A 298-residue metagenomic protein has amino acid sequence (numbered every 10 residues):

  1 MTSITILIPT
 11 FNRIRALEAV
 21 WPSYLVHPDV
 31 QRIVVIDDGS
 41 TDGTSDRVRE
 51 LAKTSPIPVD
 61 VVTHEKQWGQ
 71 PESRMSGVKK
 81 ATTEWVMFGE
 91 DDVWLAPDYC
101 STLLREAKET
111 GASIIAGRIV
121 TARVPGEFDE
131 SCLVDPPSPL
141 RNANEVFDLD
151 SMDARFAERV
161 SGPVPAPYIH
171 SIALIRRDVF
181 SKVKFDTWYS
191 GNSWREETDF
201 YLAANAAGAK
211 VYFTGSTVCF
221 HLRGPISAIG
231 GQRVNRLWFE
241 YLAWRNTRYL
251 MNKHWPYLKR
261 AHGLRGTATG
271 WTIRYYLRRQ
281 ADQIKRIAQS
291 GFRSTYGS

Functional and structural regions predicted by a protein language model:
R13-V26: Short, well-formed alpha-helical segments that are part of the catalytic scaffolds of diverse glycosyltransferases
S23, D37-D46, V93: A conserved acidic beta->alpha catalytic loop
H64-A81: Glycine-rich, basic loop-to-helix element that forms the pyrophosphate-binding segment of sugar-nucleotide handling
V86: Short aromatic/hydrophobic "clamp" motif used to bind/position activated sugar donors
D98-R141: Conserved donor NDP-sugar-binding/catalytic core segment of glycosyltransferases
D135-P165: Short, flexible, basic/aromatic active-site loop/helix in glycosyltransferases
P167-V183, S190-T217: A short, conserved alpha-helix in the catalytic core of glycosyltransferases
R236-R248, N252, P256-S298: Non-catalytic, C-terminal membrane-associated alpha-helical segments of glycosyltransferases
